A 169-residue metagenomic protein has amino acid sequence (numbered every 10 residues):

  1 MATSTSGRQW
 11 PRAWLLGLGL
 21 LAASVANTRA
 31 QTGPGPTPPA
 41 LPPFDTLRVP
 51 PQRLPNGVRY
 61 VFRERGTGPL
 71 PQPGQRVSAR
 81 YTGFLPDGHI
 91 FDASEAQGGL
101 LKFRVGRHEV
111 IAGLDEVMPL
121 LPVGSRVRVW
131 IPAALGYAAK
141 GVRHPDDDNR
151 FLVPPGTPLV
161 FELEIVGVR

Functional and structural regions predicted by a protein language model:
A2-R169: Cross-family detector of peptidyl-prolyl cis-trans isomerase
